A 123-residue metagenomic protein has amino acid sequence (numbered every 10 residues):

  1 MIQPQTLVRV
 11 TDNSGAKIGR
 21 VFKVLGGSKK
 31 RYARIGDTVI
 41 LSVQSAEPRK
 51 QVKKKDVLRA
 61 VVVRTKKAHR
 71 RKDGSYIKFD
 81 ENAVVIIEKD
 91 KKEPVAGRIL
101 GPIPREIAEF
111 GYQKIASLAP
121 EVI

Functional and structural regions predicted by a protein language model:
M1-I123: Ribosome-associated RNA-binding proteins
